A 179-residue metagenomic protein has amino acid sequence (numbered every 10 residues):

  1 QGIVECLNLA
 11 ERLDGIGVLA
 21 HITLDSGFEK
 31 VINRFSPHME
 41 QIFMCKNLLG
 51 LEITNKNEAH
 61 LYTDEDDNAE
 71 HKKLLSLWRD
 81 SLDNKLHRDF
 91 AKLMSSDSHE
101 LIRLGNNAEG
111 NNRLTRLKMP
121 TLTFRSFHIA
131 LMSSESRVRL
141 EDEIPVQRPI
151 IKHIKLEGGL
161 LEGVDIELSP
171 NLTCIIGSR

Functional and structural regions predicted by a protein language model:
Q1, D25-S178: Charged catalytic cores and adjacent phosphate/nucleic-acid-binding surfaces used for phosphate/nucleic-acid chemistry
G2-A10: Phosphate-interacting basic helix/loop segments used at nucleotide- and nucleic-acid interfaces
I16-V18: Divalent metal-dependent hydrolysis catalytic cores, especially in the metallo-beta-lactamase
A20-L24: Short, well-ordered beta-to-alpha junction loops that form the rim of enzyme active sites and present histidine/acidic
